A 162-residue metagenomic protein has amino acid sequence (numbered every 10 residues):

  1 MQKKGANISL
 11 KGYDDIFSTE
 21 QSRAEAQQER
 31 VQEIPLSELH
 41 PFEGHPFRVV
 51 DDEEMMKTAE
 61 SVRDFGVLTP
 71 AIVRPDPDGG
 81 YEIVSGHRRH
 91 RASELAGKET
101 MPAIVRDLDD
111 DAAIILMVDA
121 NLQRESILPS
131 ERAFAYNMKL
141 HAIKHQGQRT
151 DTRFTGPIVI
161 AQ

Functional and structural regions predicted by a protein language model:
M1-R106, A113-E125: Short, charged/polar connector segments at secondary-structure boundaries
D52-M55, H87, D111, S130-A133 (+2 more regions): Amphipathic alpha-helical transducer elements in NTP-driven molecular machines
K98-D107, A133-H141: Short, surface-exposed, charge-dense and proline/glycine-enriched linear segments
Q123-Q162: Alpha-helical interaction elements
